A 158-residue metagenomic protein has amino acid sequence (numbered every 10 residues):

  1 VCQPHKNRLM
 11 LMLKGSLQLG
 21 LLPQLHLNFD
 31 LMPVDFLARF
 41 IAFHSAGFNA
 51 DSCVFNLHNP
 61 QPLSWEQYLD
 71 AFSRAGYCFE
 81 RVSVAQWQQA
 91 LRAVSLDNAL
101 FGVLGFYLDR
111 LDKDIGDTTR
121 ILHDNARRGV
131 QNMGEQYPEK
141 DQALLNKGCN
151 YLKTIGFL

Functional and structural regions predicted by a protein language model:
V1-D30, V34-R39, F43, F72: NAD(P)-dependent short-chain dehydrogenase/reductase
G20-D30, A50-N56, R127-Y137: Glycine- and acidic
L22-Q24, Q88-M133: A hydrophobic C-terminal alpha-helical subdomain
L31, P62, R120: Short aromatic/basic micro-patch
D35-A46, N146-K153: Two-component system phosphotransfer/interaction surface
H44-R110, L152-G156: Mid/C-terminal beta-alpha module of Rossmann-like enzyme folds, strongest in SDR-family dehydrogenases/epimerases
R120-L158: Amphipathic terminal alpha-helices
